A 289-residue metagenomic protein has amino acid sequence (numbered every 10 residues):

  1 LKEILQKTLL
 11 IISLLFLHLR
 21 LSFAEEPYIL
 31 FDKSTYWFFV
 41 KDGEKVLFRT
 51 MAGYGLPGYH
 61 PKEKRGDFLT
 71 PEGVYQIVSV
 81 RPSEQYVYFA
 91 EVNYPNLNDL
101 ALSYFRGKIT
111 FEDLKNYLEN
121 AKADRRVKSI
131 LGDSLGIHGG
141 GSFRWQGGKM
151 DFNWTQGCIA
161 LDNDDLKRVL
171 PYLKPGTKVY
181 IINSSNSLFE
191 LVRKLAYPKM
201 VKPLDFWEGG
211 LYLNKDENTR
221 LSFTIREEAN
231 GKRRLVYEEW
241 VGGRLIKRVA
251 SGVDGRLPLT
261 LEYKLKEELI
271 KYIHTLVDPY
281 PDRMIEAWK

Functional and structural regions predicted by a protein language model:
L1-L9: Bacterial N-terminal signal peptides that target proteins for export
L10-S22: Hydrophobic h-region of N-terminal signal peptides that target proteins for export in Gram-negative bacteria
E25-E26, K33-T35, L47, E72 (+4 more regions): Extracytoplasmic
E25-P27, K33, Y54-S79, N163-K167: N-terminal post-signal-peptidase region of extra-cytosolic proteins
V46-L56: Short Gly/aromatic-enriched secondary-structure transition segments
K62-P95, D99, L245: Mid-chain, structured segments of secreted extracytoplasmic proteins
S83-V201: Exported/periplasmic cell-wall-interacting domains
A196-K289: Glycine/tyrosine- and acidic-biased, solvent-exposed loop/turn segments at the edges of beta-strands
